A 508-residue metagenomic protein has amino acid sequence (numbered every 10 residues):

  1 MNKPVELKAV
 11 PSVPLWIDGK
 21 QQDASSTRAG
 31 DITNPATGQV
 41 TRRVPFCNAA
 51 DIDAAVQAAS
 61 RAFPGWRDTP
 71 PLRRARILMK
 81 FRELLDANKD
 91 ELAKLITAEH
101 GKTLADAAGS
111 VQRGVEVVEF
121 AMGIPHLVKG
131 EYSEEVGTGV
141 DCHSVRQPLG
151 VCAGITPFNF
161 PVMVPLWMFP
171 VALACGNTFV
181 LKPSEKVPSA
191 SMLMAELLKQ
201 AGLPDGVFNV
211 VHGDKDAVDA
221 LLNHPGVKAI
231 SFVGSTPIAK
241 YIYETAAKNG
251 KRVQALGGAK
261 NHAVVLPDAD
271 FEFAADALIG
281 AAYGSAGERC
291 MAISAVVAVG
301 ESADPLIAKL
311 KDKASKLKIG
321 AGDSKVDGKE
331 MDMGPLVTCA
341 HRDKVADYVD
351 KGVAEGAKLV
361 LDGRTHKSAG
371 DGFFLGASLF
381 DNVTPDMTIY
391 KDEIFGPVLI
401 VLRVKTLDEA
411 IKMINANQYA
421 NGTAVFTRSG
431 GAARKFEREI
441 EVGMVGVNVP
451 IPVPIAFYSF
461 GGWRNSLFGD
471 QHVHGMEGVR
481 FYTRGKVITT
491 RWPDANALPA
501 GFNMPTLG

Functional and structural regions predicted by a protein language model:
M1-A36, R364: Hydrophobic face of amphipathic alpha-helices that form TPR/SEL1-like repeat modules and related alpha-solenoid
G38, R74, I96, V118 (+9 more regions): Residue-level signal for inorganic ion chemistry
Q39-R43, L203, V227, V264 (+5 more regions): Conserved C-terminal structural/oligomerization subdomain of aldehyde/semialdehyde dehydrogenase
T41-C47, A62-D68, G154, A263-L266 (+5 more regions): Short, well-ordered beta-strand elements within core beta-sheets of diverse protein domains
T41-V128, G139: Glycine-rich loop-to-alpha-helix module at the N-terminal edge of alpha/beta enzyme cores
F63, R67, R82-K89, A93 (+18 more regions): Structural signal for hydrophobic packing residues in well-ordered secondary-structure cores of soluble enzyme domains
G130-F273, E330, V404, G469: Rossmann-like NAD(P) dinucleotide-binding subdomain of oxidoreductase/dehydrogenase enzymes
P237-T384, L407-D408, M413, V447 (+2 more regions): ALDH superfamily catalytic-core signature
